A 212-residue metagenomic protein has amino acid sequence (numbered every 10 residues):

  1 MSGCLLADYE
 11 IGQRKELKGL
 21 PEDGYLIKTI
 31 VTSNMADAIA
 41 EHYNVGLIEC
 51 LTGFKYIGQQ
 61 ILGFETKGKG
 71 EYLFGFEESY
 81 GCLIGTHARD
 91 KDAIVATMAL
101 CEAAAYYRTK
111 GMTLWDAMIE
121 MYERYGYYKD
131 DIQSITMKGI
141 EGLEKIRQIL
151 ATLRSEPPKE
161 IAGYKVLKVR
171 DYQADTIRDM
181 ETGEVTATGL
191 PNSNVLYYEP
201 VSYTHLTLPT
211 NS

Functional and structural regions predicted by a protein language model:
M1-R124: Phosphate-binding chemistry for phosphorylated carbohydrates and sugar-nucleotides
G12, G63, V95, C101 (+4 more regions): Residue-level detector of solvent-exposed, low-hydrophobicity positions
Q13-E16, A36, G85-H87, G183-T186 (+2 more regions): Generic recognition of flexible, low-complexity loop/linker segments
N34, N44, N192-N194, N211: Detector for Asparagine
E120-Y203: Active-site loops and adjacent core secondary-structure elements that bind or stabilize anionic groups
T204-T210: Conserved small/polar residues in nucleotide/adenosyl-binding loops
